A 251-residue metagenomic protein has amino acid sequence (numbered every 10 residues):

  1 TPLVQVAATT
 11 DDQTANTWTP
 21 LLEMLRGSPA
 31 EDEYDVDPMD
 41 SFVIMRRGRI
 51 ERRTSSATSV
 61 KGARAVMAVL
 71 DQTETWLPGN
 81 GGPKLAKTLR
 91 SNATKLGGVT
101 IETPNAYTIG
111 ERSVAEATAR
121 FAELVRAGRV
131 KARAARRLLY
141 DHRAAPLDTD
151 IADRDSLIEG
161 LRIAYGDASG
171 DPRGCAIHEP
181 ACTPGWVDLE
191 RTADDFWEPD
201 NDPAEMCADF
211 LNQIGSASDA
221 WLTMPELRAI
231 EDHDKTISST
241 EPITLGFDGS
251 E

Functional and structural regions predicted by a protein language model:
T1-V4, P29-Y34, V125-A134: Flexible phosphate/Mg2+-sensing switch loops adjacent to catalytic phosphate-binding sites
P2-E23: Conserved Walker A/P-loop ATP-binding site and its immediately adjacent core in helicase/helicase-like ATPase domains
T17-V66: Inter-Walker segment of RecA-like/P-loop motor cores
V60, W76-L77, G110: Catalytic P-loop NTPase motifs of RecA-like helicase/translocase cores
A68-L70, G246: Walker B beta-strand of ABC/ABC-like P-loop ATPase nucleotide-binding domains, specifically the conserved hydrophobic
D71-T75: Walker B catalytic acidic pair
G81-R90, T94-S250: Non-catalytic, compositionally simple segments
